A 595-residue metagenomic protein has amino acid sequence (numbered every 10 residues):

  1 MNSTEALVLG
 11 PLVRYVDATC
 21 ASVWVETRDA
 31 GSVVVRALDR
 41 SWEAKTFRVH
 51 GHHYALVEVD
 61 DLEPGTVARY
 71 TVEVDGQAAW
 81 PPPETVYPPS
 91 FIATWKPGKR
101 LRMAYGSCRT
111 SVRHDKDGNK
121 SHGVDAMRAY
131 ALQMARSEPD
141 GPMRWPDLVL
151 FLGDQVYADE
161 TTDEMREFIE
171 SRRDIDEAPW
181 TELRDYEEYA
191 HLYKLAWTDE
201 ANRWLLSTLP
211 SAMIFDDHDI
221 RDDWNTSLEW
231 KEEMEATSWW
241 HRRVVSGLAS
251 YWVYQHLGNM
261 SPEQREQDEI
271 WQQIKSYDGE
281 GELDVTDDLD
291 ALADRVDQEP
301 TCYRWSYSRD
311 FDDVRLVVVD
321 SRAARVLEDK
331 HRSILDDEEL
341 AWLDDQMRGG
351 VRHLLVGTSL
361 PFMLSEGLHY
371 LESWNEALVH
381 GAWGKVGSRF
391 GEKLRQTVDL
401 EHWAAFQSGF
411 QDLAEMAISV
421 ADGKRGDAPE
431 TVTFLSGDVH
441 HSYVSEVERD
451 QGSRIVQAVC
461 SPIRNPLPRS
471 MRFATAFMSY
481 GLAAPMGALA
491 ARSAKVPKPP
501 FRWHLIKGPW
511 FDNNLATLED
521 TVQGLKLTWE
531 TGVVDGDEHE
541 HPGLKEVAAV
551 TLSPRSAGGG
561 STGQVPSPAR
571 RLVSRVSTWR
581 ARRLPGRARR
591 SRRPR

Functional and structural regions predicted by a protein language model:
M1-P89, A93-P594: Long, structured stretches of catalytic cores involved in phosphate-ester chemistry, encompassing
